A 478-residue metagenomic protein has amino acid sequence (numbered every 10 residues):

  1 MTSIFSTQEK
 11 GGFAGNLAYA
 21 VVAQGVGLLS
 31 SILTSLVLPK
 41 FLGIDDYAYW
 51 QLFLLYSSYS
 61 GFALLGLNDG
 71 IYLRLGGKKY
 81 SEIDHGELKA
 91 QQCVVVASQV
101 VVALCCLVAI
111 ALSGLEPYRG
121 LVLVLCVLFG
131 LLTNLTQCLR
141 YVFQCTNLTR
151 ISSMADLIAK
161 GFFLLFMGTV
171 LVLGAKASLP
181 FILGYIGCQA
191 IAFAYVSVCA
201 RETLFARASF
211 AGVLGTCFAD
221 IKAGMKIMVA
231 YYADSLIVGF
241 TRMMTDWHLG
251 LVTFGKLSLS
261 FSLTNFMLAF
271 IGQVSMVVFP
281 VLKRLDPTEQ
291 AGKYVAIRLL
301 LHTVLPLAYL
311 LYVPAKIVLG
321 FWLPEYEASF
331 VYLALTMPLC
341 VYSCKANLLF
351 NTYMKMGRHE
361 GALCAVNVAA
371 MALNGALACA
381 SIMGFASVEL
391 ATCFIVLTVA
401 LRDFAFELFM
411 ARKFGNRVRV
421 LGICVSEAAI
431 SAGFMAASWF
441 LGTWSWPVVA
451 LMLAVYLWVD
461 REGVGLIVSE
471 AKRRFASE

Functional and structural regions predicted by a protein language model:
T2-F5, M435-E478: Membrane-proximal transmembrane or re-entrant/amphipathic helices at the cytosolic face
S3, E9-N68, M225-L251, L451-Y456: Signature of the first transmembrane helix
G15-S31, A159, F181-L204, A211-P280: Transmembrane helical elements of multi-pass membrane transporters/channels
L64-S81, S260, T264-L301, F350-M356: Helix-loop junctions and terminal segments of transmembrane helices in multi-pass membrane transport/translocation
L65-D69, Q91-P117, T169, A194 (+3 more regions): Alpha-helical transmembrane segments of multi-pass membrane transport and lipid-handling proteins
V96-V229: Hydrophobic transmembrane helix module of multi-pass membrane transport proteins
L132-A155, P338-A369, L408-K413: Membrane-interface junctions at transmembrane-helix termini in multi-pass inner-membrane proteins
S153-E202, V368-A376, A386-M410, V448-V459: Hydrophobic alpha-helical transmembrane segments
